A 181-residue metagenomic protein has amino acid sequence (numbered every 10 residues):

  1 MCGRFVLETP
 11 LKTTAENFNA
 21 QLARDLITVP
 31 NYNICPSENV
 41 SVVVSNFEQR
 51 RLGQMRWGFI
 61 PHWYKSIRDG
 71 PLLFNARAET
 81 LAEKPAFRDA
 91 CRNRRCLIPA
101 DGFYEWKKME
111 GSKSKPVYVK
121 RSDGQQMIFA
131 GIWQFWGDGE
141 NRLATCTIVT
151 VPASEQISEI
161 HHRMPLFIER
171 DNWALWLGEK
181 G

Functional and structural regions predicted by a protein language model:
M1-G181: Short linear sequence motif anchored by a di-proline
